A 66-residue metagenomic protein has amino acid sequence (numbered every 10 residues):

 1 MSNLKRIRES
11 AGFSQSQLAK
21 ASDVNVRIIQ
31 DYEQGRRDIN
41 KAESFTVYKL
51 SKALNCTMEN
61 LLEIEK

Functional and structural regions predicted by a protein language model:
S2-A21: Short basic helix-loop element that most often maps to the first helix and adjoining turn of HTH DNA-binding modules
L4, L18, I29-Y32, L61: Conserved hydrophobic/aromatic packing and binding residues within compact polymer-binding modules
S14, N25-I28, E43, T57: Short coil turns linking two alpha-helices in DNA-binding domains
V24-I39: Recognition helix of helix-turn-helix/homeodomain-like DNA-binding domains that insert into the DNA major groove
E33, E43, E65: DNA major-groove recognition helix of helix-turn-helix
S44-N60: DNA major-groove recognition helix of helix-turn-helix/homeodomain DNA-binding modules
N60-K66: Short amphipathic recognition helices of helix-turn-helix/homeodomain-type DNA-binding modules
